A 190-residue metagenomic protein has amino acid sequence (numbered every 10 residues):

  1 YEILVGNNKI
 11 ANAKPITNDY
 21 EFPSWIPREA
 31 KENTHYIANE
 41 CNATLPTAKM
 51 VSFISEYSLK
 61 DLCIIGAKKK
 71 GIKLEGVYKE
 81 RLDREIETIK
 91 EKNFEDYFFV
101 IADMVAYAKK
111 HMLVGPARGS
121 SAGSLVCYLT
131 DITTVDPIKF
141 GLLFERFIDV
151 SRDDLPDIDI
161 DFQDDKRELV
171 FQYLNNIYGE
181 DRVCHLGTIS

Functional and structural regions predicted by a protein language model:
Y1-I3, A108, L113-T134, L186-S190: Conserved phosphate/anionic-ligand binding catalytic regions in large, soluble enzymes, centered on
Y1-V100, G141-S190: Conserved active-site carboxylates
Y97-M112: Flexible, glycine/threonine-enriched loop-and-boundary segments that flank and lead into catalytic domains of large
D131-L143: Accessory alpha-helical DNA-binding modules that contact the DNA backbone or grooves
